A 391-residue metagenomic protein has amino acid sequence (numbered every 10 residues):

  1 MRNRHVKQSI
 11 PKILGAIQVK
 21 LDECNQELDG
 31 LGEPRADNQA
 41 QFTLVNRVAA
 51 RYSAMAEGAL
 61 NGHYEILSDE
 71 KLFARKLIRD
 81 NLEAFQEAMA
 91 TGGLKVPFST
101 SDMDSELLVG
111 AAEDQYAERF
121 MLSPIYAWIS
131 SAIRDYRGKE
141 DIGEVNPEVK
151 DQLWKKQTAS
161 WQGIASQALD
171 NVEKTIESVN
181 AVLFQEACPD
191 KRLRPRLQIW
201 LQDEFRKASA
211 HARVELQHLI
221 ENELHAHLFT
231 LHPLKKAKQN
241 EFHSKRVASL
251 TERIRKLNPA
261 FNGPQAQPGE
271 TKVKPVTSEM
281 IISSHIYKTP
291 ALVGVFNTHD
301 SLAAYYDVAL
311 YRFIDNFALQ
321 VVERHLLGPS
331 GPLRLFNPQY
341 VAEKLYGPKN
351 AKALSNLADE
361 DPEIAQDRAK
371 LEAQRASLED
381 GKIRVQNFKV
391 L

Functional and structural regions predicted by a protein language model:
R2-L391: Extended alpha-helical stalk/coiled-coil assemblies of large dynamin-family GTPases
